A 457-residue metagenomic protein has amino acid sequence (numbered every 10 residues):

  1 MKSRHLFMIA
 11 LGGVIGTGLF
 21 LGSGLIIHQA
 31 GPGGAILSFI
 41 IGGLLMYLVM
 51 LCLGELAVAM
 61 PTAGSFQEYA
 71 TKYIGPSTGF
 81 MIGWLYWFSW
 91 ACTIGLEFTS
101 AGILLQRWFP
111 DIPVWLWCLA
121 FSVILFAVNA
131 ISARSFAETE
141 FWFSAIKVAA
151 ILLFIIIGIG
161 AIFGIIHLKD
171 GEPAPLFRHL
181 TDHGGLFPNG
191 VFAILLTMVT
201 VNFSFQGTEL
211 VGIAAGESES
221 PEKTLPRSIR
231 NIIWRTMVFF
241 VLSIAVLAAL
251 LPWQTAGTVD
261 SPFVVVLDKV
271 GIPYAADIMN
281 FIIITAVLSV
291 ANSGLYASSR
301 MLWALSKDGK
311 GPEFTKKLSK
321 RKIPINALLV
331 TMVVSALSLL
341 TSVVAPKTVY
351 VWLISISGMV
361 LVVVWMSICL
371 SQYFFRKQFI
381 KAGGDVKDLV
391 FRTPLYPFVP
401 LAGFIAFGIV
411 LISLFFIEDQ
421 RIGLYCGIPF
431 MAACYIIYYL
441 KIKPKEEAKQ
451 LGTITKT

Functional and structural regions predicted by a protein language model:
M1-G24, H28-G33, M46-Y47, L51 (+3 more regions): Membrane-interface "cap" regions at the ends of multi-pass membrane proteins
G22-W117, F121, I232-R235, V241-L242 (+1 more regions): Extracellular loop-to-transmembrane helix junctions
I36, P110-P113, A145-F281: Helix-loop-helix junctions that connect adjacent transmembrane segments in multi-pass membrane transporters
T62, L85-S100, T200-S218, P273-E313 (+3 more regions): Membrane-helix boundary/coupling elements in multi-pass transport proteins
Q67-Y73, S77, E97-C118, A150-L153 (+4 more regions): Helix-loop-helix connectors at the membrane interface of multi-pass transporters/channels
E68, G75, R107, T181-G184 (+3 more regions): TM-loop-TM module centered on a large, flexible mid-protein loop between adjacent transmembrane helices in multi-pass
G102, W115-A174, F205-Q206, I229-I233 (+3 more regions): Membrane-interface loop-to-helix entry segments
W142-F143, F314-I325, W365-D419, P444 (+2 more regions): C-terminal membrane-solvent junction of multi-pass transporters and transport-like membrane proteins
